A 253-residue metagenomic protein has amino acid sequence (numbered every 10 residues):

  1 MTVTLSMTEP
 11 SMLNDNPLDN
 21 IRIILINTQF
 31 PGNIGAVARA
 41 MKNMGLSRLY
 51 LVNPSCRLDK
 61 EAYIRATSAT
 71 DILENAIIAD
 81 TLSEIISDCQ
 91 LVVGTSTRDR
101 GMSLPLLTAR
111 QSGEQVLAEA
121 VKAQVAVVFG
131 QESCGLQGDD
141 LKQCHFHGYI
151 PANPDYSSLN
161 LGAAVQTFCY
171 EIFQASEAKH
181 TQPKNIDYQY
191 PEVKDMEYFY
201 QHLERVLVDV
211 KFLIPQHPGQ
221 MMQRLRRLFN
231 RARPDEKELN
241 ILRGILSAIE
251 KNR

Functional and structural regions predicted by a protein language model:
M1-R253: Post-transcriptional modification and biogenesis factors for structured RNAs of the translation apparatus
